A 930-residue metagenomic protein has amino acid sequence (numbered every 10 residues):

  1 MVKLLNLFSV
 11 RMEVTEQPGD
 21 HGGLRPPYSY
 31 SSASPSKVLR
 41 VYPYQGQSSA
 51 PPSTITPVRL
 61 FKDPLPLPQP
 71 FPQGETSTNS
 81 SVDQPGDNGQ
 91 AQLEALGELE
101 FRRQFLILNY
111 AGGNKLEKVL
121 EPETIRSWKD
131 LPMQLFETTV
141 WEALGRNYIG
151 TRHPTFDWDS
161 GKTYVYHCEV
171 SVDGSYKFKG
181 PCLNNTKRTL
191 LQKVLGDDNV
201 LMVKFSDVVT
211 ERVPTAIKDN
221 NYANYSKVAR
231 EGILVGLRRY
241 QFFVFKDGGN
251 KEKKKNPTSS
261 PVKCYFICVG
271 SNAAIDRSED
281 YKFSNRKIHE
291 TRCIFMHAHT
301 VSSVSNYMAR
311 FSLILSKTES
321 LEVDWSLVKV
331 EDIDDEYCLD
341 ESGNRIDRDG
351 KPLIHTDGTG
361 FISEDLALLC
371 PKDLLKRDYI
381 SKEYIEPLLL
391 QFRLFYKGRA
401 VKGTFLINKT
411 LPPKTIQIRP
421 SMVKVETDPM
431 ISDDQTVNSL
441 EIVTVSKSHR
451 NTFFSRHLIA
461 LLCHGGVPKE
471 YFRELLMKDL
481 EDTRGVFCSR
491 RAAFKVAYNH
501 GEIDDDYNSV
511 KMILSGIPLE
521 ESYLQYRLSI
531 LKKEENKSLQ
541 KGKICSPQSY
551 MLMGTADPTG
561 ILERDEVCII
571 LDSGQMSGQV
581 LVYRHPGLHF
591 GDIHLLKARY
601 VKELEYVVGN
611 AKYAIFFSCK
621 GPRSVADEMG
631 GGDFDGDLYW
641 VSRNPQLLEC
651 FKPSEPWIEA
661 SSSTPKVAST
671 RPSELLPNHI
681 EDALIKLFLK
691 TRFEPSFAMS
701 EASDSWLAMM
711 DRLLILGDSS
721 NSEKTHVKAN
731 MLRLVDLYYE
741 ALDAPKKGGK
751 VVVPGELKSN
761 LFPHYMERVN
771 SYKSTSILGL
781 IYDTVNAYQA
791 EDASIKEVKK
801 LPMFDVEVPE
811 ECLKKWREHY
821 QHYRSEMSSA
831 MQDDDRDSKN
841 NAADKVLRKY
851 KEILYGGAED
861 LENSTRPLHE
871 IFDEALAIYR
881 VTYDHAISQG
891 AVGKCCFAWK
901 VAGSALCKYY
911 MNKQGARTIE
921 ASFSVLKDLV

Functional and structural regions predicted by a protein language model:
V2-G631, L638, S642-V930: Beta-strand-enriched accessory nucleic-acid recognition/scaffold domains that flank the catalytic cores of large
